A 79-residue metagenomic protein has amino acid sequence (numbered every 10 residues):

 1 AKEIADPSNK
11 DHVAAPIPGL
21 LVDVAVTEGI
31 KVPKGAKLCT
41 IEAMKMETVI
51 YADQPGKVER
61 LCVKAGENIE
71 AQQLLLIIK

Functional and structural regions predicted by a protein language model:
I4-K79: Structured functional modules or segments
